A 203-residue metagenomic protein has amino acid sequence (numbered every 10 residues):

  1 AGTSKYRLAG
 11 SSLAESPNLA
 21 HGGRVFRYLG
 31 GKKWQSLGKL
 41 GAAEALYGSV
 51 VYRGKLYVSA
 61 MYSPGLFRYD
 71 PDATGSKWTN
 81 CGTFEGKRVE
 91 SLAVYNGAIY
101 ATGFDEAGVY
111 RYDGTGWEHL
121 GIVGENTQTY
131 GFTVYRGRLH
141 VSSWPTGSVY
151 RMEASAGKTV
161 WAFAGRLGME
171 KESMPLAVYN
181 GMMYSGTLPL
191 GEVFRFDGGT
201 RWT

Functional and structural regions predicted by a protein language model:
G2-A45, V51, K55, M61-E90 (+9 more regions): Trp- and S/T/G-rich repeat-edge/linker motifs of beta-rich repeat architectures
